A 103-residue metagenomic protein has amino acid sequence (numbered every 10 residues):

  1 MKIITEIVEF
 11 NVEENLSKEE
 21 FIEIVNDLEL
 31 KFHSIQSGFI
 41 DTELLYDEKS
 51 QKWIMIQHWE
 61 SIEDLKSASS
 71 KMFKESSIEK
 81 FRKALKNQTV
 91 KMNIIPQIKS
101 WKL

Functional and structural regions predicted by a protein language model:
M1-K2, F10-E13, E43-I54, S77-L103: Glycine-rich beta-strand-turn "strand-cap" elements at beta-sheet edges
V8, F21, V25, T42 (+2 more regions): Hydrophobic pocket/interface hotspot
N11-L16, W59-E60: Structural beta->alpha junctions
L16-D41, S77: Short amphipathic alpha-helical segments
S17, Q51, D64: Short phosphate-engaging motifs
S34-F39, H58-N93: An amphipathic, aromatic/His-enriched active-site/gating alpha helix that lines ligand/cofactor pockets
